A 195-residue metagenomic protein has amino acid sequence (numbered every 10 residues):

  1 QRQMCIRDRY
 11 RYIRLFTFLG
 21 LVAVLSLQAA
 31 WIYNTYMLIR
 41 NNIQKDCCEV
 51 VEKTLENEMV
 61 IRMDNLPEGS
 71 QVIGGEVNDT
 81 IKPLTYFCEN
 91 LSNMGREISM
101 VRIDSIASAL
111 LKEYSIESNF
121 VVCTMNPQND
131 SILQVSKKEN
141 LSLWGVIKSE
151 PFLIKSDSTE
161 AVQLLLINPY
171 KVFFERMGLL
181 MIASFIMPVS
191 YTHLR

Functional and structural regions predicted by a protein language model:
Q1-D8, T192-H193: Conserved small/polar residues in nucleotide/adenosyl-binding loops
Q3-C5, A30, L165: Compositionally biased, intrinsically disordered low-complexity segments enriched in polar/proline residues
R7-D8, F18-G20, T80, S108: Short secondary-structure boundary micro-motifs
R11-W31: Extreme N-terminal signal-anchor transmembrane helix of membrane signaling/transducer proteins, especially in bacteria
Y12-L19, S70-N78, L179-A183: Short, functional N-terminal and low-complexity linear motifs
L27, L38-Y170: The feature marks either
I32-I39, M187-R195: Juxtamembrane or sensor-core-proximal signal-transducing alpha helices that couple sensory domains to cytosolic
V172-V189: N-terminal membrane-entry
